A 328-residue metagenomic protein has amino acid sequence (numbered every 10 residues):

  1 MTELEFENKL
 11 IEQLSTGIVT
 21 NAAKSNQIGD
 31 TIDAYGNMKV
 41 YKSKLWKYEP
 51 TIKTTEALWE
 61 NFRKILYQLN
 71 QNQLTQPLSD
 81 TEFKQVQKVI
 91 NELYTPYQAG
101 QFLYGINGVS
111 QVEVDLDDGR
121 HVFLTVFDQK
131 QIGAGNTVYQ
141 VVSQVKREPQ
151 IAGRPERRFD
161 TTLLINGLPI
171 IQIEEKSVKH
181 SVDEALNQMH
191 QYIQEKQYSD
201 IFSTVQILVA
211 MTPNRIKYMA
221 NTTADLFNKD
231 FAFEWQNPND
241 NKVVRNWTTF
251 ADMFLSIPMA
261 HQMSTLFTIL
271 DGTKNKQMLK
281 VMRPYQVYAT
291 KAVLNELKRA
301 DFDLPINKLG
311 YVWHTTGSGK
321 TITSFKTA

Functional and structural regions predicted by a protein language model:
M1-A328: ATP-dependent helicase/translocase motor core
